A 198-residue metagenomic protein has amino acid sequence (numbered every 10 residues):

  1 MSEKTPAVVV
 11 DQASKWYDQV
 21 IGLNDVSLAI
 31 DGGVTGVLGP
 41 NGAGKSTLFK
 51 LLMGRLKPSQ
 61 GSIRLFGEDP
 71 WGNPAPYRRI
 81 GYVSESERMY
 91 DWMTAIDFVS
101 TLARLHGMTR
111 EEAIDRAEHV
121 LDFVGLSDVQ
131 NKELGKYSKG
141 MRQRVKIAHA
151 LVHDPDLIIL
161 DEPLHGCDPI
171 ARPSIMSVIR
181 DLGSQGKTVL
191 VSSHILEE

Functional and structural regions predicted by a protein language model:
P40-G44: Walker A (P-loop) phosphate-binding loop of ABC-type ATPase nucleotide-binding domains
M53: Helix-to-loop junction immediately C-terminal to a conserved catalytic motif
G61-P76: Conserved ABC transporter NBD signature motif
S100, R104, E111-V129: Conserved ABC ATPase "signature" region
D154: Conserved catalytic motifs of ABC-family nucleotide-binding domains
I158-E162, C167: Catalytic Walker B motif of ABC-type/P-loop ATPase nucleotide-binding domains
